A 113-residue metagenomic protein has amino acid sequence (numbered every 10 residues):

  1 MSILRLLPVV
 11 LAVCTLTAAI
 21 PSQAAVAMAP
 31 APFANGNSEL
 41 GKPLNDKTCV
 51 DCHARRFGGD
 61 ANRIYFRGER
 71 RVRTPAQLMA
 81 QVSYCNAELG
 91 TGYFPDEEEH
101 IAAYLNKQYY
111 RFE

Functional and structural regions predicted by a protein language model:
M1-L6: Positively charged n-region of N-terminal signal peptides that target proteins for export
P8-A18: Bacterial N-terminal signal peptides
S22-L44: Electrostatic cytochrome c docking/interface patches
S38-K42, A54-A87: Gly/Gly-Pro-rich "capping" loops immediately C-terminal to redox-active cysteine motifs in periplasmic/lumenal
G41, N45-R56, I101, L105: The canonical Cys-X-X-Cys-His
D46, P75-S83, E98-A102, N106: An amphipathic alpha-helix signature
D51, V72, E88, K107-R111: Amphipathic alpha-helical interaction surfaces
T91-E113: C-terminal capping alpha-helices of c-type cytochrome domains
